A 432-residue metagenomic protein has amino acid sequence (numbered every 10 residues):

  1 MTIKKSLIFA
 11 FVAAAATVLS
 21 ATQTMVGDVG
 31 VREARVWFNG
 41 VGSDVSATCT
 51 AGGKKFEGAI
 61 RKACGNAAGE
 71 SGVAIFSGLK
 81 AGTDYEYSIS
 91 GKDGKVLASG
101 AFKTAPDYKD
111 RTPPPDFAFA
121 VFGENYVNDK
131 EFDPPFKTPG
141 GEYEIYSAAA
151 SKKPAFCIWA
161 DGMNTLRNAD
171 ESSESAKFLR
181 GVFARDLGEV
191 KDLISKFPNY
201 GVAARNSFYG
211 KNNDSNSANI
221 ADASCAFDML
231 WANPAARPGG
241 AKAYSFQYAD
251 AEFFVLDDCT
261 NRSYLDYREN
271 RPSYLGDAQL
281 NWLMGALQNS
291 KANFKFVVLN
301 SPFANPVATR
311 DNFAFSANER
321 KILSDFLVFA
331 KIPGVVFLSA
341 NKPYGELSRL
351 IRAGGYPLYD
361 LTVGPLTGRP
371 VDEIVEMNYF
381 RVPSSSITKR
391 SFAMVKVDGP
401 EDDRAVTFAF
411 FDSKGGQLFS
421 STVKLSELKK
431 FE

Functional and structural regions predicted by a protein language model:
M1-I8: Bacterial N-terminal signal peptides that target proteins for export
I3, V18, C49-A51: N-terminal compositionally biased, intrinsically disordered segments and leader/signal-like regions
I8-F9, S324: General helical structural elements
F9-T17: Bacterial N-terminal signal peptides
T22-E432: Metal-dependent phosphoester/phosphodiester hydrolase catalytic core
